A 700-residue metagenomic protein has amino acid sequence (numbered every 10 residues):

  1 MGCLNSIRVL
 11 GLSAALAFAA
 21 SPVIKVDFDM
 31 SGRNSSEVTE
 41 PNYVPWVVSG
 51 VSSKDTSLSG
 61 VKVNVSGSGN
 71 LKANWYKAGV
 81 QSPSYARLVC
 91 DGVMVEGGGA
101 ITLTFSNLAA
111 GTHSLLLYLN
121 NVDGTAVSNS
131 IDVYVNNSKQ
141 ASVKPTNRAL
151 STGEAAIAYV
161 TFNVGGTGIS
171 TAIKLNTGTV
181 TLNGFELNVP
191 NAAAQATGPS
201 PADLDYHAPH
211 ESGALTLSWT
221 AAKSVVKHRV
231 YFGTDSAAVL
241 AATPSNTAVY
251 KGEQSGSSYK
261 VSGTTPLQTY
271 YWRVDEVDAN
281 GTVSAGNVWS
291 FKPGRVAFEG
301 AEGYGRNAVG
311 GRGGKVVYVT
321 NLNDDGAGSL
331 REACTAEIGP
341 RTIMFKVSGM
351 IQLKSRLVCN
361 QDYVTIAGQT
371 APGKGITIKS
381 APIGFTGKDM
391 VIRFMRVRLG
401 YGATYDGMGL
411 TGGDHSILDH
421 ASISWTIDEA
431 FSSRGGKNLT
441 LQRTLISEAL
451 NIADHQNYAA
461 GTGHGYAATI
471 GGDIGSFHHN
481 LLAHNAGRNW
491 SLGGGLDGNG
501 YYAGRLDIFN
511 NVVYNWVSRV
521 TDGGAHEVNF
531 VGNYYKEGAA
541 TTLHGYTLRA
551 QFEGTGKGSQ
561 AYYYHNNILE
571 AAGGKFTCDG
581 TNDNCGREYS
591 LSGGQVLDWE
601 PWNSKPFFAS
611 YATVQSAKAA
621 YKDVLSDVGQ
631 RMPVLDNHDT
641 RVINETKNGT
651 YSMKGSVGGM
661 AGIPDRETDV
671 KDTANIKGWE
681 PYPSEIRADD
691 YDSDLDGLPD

Functional and structural regions predicted by a protein language model:
A20-N191: Compositionally biased, intrinsically disordered or flexible polar/acidic segments
E211, R331-G339, M350-A367, G375-R393 (+2 more regions): Extracellular beta-strand-rich solenoid/capping regions of secreted or surface-exposed proteins that bind or remodel
R229-L267, A279-N287: Recognizes extended acidic, P/S/T-rich segments that occur within or adjacent to Ig-like beta-sandwich modules
F298-I343: Acidic Gly/Asp/Thr-rich repetitive segments characteristic of extracellular carbohydrate-active and adhesion proteins
Y363, G368, K388-L399, D414-W425 (+6 more regions): Right-handed parallel beta-helix
S491, Y502-A674: Extracellular beta-rich repeat passengers
A674-D700: Extracellular calcium-associated, cysteine-rich motifs in secreted modular proteins
